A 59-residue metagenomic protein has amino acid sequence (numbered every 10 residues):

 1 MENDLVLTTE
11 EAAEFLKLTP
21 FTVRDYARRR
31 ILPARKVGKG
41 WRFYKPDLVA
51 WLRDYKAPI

Functional and structural regions predicted by a protein language model:
M1-T22: Polyanion-binding surface elements
L16-R42: Major-groove DNA-recognition helix of helix-turn-helix-type DNA-binding domains
P46-I59: A short, Lys/Arg-enriched interface patch at domain edges and termini
